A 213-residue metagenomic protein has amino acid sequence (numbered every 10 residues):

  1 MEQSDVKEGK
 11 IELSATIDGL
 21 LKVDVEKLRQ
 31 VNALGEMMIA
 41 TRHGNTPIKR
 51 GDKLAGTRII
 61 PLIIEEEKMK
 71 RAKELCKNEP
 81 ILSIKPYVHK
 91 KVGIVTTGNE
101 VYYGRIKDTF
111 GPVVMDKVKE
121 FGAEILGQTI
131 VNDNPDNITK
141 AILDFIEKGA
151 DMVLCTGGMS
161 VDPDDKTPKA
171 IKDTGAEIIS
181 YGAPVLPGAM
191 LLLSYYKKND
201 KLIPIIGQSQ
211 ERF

Functional and structural regions predicted by a protein language model:
M1-V6, E120, L186, M190: Short intrinsically disordered, low-complexity coil segments enriched in acidic
M1-Y87: Extended, charged alpha/beta regions that create polyanion-binding interfaces
E8, R50, V88-V92, G149-A150 (+1 more regions): Short coil/turn connectors at secondary-structure junctions
I17-D18, I59-I63, G98-V101, K198 (+1 more regions): Short acidic/polar capping segments at secondary-structure boundaries
V25-E26, E66-M69, R105-K107, D164-T167: Short acidic, glycine/serine/threonine-rich loops at helix termini
R50-K53, I59, K119, A123 (+2 more regions): Generic secondary-structure signature for well-ordered alpha-helical cores
N78-D133, N137: Glycine-rich phosphate/diphosphate-binding loop of Rossmann-like nucleotide-binding domains
N99, T109, A123-F213: Short glycine/threonine-rich loop/turn motifs
